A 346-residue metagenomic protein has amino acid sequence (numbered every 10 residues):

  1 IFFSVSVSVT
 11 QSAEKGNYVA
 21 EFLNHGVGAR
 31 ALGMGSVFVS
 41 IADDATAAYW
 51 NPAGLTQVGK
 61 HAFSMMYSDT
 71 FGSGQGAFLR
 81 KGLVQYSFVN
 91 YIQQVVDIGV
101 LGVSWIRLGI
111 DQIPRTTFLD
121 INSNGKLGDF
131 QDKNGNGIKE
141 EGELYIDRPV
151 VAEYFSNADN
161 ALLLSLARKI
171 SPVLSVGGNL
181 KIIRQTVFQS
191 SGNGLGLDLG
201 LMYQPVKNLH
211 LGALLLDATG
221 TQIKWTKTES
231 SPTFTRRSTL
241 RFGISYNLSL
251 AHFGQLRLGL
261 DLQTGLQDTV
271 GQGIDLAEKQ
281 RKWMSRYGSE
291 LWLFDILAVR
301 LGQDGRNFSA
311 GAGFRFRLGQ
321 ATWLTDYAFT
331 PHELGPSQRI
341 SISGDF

Functional and structural regions predicted by a protein language model:
I1-S6: Bacterial N-terminal signal peptides
Q11-F346: Subset of outer-membrane beta-barrel
